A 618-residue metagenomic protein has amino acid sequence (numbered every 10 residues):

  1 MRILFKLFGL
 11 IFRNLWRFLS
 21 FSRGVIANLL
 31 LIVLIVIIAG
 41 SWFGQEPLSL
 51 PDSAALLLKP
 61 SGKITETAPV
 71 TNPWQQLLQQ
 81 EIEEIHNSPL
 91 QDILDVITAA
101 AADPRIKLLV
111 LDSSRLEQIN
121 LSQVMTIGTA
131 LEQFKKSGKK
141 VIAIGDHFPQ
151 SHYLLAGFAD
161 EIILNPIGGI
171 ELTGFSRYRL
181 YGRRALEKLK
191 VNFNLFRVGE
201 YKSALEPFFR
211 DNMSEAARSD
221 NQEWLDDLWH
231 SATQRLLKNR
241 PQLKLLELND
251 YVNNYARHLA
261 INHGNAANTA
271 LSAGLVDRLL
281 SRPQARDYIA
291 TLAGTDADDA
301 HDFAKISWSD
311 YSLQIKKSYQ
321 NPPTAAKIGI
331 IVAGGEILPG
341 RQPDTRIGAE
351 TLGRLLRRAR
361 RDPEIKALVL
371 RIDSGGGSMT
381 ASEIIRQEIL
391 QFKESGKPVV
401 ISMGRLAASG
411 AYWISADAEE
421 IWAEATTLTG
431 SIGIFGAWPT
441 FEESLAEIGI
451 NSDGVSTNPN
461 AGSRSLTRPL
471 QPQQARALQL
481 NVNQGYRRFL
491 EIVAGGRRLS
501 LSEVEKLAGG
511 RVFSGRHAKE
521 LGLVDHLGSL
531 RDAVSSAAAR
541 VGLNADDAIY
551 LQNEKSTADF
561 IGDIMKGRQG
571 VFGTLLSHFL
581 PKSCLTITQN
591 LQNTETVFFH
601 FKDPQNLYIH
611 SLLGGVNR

Functional and structural regions predicted by a protein language model:
M1-G9: Short, membrane-interfacial amphipathic segments enriched in basic
R2, K316-Y319, P323-E364, N481 (+1 more regions): Intrinsic disorder and flexible/low-complexity segments
G9-P47, D52-S53: Hydrophobic alpha-helical transmembrane signal-anchor segments
F12, L58, W413, F513-S514: Tryptophan-centric aromatic hotspots in well-structured domains and transmembrane helices
R17, F21-V25, Q45-L50, Q75 (+9 more regions): Non-catalytic accessory/assembly modules
A54-R179, R183, K188, Y319-S444: Cleft-lining beta-strand/loop regions that shape enzyme active-site pockets
R179, R183-A290, E442, A446-L521 (+2 more regions): Charged, glycine-interspersed solvent-exposed loop segments at helix/strand-loop junctions that cap or gate access
N239, L243, L259, D277-T324 (+3 more regions): C-terminal long alpha-helix characteristic of the crotonase
